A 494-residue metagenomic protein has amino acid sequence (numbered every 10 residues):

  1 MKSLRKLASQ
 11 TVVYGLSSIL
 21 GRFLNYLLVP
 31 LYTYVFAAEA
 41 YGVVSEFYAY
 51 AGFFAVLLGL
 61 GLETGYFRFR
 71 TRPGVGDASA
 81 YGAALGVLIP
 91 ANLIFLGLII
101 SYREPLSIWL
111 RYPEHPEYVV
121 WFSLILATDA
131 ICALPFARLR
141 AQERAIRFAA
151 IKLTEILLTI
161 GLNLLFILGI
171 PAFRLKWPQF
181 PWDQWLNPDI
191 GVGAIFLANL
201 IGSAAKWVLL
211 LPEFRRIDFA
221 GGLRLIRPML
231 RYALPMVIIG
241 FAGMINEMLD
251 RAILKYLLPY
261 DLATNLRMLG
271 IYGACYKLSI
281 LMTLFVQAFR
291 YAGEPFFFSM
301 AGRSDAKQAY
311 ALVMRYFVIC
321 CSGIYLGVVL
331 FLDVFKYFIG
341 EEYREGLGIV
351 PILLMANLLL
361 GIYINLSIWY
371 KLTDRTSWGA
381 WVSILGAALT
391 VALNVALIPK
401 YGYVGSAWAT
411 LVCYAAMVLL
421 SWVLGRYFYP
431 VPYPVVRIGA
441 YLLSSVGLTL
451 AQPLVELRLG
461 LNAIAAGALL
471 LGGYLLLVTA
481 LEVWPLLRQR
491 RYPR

Functional and structural regions predicted by a protein language model:
M1-S3, L7, R174-A194, A205-E247 (+3 more regions): Interhelical loop/hinge segments that connect adjacent transmembrane helices in multipass membrane
M1-Y26, V75-G82, L223-I239, A311 (+2 more regions): N-terminal membrane topogenesis motif
S3-E63, A91-Y102, S123-I125, T159-I160 (+2 more regions): Signature of the first transmembrane helix
Q10-N25, I195-L210, F214, L223-F298 (+2 more regions): Transmembrane helical elements of multi-pass membrane transporters/channels
V29-G52, P116-E117, P188-V192, P228-Y232 (+3 more regions): Interfacial/gating helices of multi-pass transporter permease domains
T71-V87, I271-S383: Specific pore-lining/lateral-gate transmembrane helices of multi-pass inner-membrane transport and insertion machines
V120, A149-R215, I239, I384-T390 (+2 more regions): Hydrophobic alpha-helical transmembrane segments
P453-R494: Membrane-proximal transmembrane or re-entrant/amphipathic helices at the cytosolic face
